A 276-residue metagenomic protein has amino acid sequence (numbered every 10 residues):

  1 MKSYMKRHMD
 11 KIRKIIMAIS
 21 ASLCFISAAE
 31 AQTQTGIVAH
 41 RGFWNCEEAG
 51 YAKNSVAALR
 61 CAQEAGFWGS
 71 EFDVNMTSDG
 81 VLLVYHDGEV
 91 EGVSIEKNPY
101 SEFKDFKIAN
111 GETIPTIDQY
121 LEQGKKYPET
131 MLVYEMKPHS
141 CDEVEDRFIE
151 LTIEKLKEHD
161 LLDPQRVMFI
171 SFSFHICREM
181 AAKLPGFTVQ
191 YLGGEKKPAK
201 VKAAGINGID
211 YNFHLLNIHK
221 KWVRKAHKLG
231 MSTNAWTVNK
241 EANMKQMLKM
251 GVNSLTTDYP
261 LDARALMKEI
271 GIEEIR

Functional and structural regions predicted by a protein language model:
Y4-I16: Bacterial N-terminal signal peptides that target proteins for export
M17, A21, A29-R276: Phosphate-group recognition and catalysis centered on beta-loop-alpha active-site segments
